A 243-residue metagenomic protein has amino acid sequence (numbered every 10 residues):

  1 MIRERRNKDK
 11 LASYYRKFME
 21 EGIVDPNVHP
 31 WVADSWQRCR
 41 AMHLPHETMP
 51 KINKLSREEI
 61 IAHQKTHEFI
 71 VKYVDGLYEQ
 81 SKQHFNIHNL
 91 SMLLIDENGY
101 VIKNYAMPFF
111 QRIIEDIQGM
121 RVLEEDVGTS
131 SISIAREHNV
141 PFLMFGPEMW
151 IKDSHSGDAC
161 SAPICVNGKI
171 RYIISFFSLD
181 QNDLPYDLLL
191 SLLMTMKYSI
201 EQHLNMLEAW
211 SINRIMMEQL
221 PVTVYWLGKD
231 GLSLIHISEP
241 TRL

Functional and structural regions predicted by a protein language model:
M1-K65, C165-V166, I170-L193: Short, low-complexity N-terminal regulatory "tails/caps" that precede and couple sensory modules
E58-F85, I95-P147: Regulatory sensory and allosteric helical modules in signal-transduction proteins and certain transcription factors
V74-L93, M206-L234: Sensory modules in modular signal-transduction proteins
E97, I117-M196: Sensory/regulatory domains in signal-transduction proteins
P185-L188, T195-I212, Q219: Signal-transducing alpha-helical linker
S233-L243: Residue-level detector of conserved catalytic or cofactor/ligand-binding positions in enzyme active sites
